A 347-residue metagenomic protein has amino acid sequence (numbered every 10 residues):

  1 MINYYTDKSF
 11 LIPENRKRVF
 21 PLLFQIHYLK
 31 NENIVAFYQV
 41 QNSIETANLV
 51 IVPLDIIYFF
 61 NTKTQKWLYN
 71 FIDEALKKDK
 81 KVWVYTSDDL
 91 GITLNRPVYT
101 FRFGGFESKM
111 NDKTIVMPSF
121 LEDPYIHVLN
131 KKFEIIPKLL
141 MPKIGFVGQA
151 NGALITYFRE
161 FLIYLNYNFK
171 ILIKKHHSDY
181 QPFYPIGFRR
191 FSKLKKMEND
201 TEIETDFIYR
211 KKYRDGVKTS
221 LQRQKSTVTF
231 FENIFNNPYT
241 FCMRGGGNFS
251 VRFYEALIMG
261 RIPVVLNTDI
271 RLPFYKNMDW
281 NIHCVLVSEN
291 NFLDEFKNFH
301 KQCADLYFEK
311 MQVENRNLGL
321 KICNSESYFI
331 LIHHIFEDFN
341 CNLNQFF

Functional and structural regions predicted by a protein language model:
M1-F249, M259, N267-N277, F308-E309 (+1 more regions): Nucleotide-sugar donor-binding catalytic core of glycosyltransferases
N237, F299-Q302, L318: Generic, well-ordered alpha-helical scaffold segments in large soluble proteins
R252-F253: Short glycine/serine-rich donor-binding loops of glycosyltransferases
P263: Conserved phosphoryl-transfer motifs of two-component systems
K276-C284: Acidic, glycine-centered active-site loop in nucleotide-sugar glycosyltransferases
V285-Y307: C-terminal "capping" alpha-helix adjacent to the active site of nucleotide-linked donor transferases in cell-envelope
E309-I322: A short, well-ordered alpha-helix in the C-terminal region of glycosyltransferases
